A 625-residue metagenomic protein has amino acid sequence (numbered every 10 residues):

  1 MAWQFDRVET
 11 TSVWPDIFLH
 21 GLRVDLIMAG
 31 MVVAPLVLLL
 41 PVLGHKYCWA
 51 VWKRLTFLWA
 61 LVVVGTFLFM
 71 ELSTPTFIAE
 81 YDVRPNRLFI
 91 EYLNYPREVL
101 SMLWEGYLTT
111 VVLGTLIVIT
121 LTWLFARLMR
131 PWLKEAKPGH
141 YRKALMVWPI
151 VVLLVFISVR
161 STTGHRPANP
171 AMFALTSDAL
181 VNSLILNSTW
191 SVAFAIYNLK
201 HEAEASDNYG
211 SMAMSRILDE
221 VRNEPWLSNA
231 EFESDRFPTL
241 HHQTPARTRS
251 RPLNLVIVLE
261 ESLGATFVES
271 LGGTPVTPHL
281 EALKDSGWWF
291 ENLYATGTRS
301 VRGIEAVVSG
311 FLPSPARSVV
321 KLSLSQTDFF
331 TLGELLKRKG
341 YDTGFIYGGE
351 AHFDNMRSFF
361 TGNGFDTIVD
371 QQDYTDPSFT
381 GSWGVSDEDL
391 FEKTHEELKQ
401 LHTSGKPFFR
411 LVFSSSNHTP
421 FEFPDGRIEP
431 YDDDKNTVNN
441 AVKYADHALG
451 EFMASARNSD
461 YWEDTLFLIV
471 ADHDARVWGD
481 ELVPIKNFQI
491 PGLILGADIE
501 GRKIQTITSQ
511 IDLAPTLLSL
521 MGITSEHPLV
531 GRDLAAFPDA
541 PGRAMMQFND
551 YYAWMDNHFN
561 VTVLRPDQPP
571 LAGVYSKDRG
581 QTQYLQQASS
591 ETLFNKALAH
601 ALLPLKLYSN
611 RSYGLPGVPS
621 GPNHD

Functional and structural regions predicted by a protein language model:
M1-S206: Transmembrane and membrane-interface helices of multi-pass, inner-membrane envelope-modifying transferases
E9, I90, N94-Y95, N187 (+6 more regions): Short coil/turn linker and secondary-structure boundary residues
G21, D25, M102, R127 (+7 more regions): Residues that form generic nucleotide/phosphate-binding pockets
V42-K53, A79-D82, F89-P96, L100 (+11 more regions): Short amphipathic alpha-helical patches
A50-R54, E204-M214, V319-L324, G531-R532: Short alpha-helical "patches" and their helix-cap loops
D82, S101, Y107, S161 (+7 more regions): Glycine-centered secondary-structure boundary/capping sites
D178, I185-W190, F194-H241, D285 (+1 more regions): The feature marks either
E224-D625: Solvent-exposed soluble domains appended to multi-pass membrane proteins
